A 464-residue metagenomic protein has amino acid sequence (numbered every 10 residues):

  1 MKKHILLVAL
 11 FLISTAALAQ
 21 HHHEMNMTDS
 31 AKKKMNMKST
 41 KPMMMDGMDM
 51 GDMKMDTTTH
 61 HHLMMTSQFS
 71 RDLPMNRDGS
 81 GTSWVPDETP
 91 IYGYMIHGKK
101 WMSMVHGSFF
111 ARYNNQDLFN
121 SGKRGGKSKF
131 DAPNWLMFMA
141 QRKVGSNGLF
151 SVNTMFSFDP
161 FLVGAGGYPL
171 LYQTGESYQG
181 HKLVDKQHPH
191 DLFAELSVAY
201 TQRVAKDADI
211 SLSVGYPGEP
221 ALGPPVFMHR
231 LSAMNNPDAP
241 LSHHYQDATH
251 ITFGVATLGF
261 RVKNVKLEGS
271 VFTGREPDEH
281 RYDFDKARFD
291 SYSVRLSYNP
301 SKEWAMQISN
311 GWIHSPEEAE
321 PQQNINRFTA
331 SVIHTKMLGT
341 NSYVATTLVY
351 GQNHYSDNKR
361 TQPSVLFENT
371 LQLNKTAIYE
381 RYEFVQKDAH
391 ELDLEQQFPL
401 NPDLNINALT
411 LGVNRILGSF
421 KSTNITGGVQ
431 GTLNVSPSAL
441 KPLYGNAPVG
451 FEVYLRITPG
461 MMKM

Functional and structural regions predicted by a protein language model:
Q20-S108, Q141-V144: N-terminal periplasmic/intermembrane-space "pro-region" immediately following the signal or transit peptide
W101, G126-L136, H190-L196, H250-A256 (+6 more regions): Residues that define the transmembrane beta-barrel architecture of outer-membrane proteins
V105, F109-Y113, V152-F158, L212-Y216 (+9 more regions): Transmembrane beta-barrel strands of outer-membrane/channel proteins
R112-S121, D159-F161, E219-A221, P240 (+10 more regions): Sequence/structural signature of outer-membrane beta-barrel proteins
A140-K143, V198, Q202, G259-V262 (+6 more regions): Residue-level signature of outer-membrane beta-barrel architecture
S146-F150, K206-I210, N264-E268, K302-I308 (+4 more regions): Repeated loop/turn-to-beta-strand initiation elements of outer-membrane beta-barrel proteins
V163-S297: Surface-exposed coil loops of outer-membrane beta-barrel proteins
L411, G445-M464: Outer-membrane beta-barrel "beta-signal"
